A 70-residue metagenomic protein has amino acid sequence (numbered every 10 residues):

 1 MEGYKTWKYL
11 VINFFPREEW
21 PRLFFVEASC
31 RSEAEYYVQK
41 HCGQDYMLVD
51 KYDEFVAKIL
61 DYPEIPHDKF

Functional and structural regions predicted by a protein language model:
M1, I12-N13, E33-E35, M47: Intrinsically disordered, low-complexity boundary segments flanking structured domains
E2-P21: Short aromatic-glycine-(Arg/Gly/Cys) micro-motifs in beta-strand/loop hairpins
Y4, A28-E33: A short, structured loop/turn motif at beta-sheet edges
L10, P21-L23, A34-Y37, H41: Generic alpha-helical hydrophobic packing signal
E18-C30: A short, exposed loop/beta-hairpin motif centered on an aromatic-Gly-Thr core
Y36-F70: Short, mixed-charge low-complexity intrinsically disordered segments
